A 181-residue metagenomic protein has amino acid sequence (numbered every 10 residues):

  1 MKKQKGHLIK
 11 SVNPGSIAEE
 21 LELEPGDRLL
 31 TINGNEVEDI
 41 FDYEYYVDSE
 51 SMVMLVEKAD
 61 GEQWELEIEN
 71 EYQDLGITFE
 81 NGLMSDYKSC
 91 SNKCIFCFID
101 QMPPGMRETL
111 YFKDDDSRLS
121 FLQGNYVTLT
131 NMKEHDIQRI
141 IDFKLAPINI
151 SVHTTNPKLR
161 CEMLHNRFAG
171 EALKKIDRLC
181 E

Functional and structural regions predicted by a protein language model:
M1-N13: PDZ/PDZ-like groove recognition
K10-P14, T31, Y45: A residue-level detector for short acidic-glycine micro-motifs
I17-E22, E44-Y45: Short, surface-exposed secondary-structure edge patches
A18, G26-L29, M54, C97: Terminal peptide-recognition signature
E20-E38: Conserved PDZ fold ligand-binding element
G34-F41, A59-G61: Short acidic beta-strand-loop surface patches of small beta-rich interaction domains
E44-E80: PDZ-domain C-terminal substructure recognizer with occasional recognition of PDZ-binding tails
E62, N70-E181: Conserved Radical SAM active-site core
